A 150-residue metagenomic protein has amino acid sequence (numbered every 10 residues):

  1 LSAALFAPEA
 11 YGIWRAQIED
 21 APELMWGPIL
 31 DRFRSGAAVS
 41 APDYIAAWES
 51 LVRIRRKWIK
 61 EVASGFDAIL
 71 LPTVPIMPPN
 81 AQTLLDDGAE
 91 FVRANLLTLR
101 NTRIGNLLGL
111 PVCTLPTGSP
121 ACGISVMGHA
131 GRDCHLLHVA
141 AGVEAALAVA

Functional and structural regions predicted by a protein language model:
S2, A46, P78-L99: Short, surface-exposed loop/helix-turn segments at secondary-structure junctions that function as lids/hinges flanking
A4-R55, P72, P111-G123: Short helix-loop capping/hinge segments that flank enzyme active sites or metal/cofactor-binding pockets
L5, Q17-A21, G36, E61 (+2 more regions): Change "in soluble alpha/beta enzymes" to "in soluble alpha/beta proteins
V39, I45, R56, N106-A150: Structural helix-boundary/capping segments
R53-G65: Short amphipathic alpha-helices and their capping/turn segments at secondary-structure boundaries
D67-I69: Short, Asp-centered acidic motifs that coordinate Mg2+ and/or phosphate in catalytic or ligand-binding sites
V74-I76: Short glycine-enriched loops at secondary-structure junctions
F91-L115: Small-aliphatic-rich amphipathic alpha-helix that forms the alpha element of a beta-alpha
